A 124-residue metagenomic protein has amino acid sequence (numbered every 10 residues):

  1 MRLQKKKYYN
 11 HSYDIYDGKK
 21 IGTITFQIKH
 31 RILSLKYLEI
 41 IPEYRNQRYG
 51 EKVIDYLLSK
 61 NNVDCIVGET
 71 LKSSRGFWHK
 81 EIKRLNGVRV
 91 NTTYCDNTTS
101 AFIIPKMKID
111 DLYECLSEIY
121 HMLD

Functional and structural regions predicted by a protein language model:
M1-I32, K36, L123: Acetyl-CoA-dependent GNAT
R31-P42, E69: Conserved acetyl-CoA binding element of GNAT-fold acetyltransferases
I40, N46-S59: Conserved acetyl-CoA-binding loop-helix of GNAT-fold acetyltransferases
V53, S74-F77: Conserved short alpha-helix immediately C-terminal to the canonical SAM/SAH-binding motif I of Rossmann-like
K60-K72: Conserved GNAT acetyl-CoA-binding A-motif
E69, R84-D110: Conserved catalytic-core motifs of GNAT/GCN5-like acyltransferases
W78-I82: Conserved active-site tyrosine of GNAT-family acetyltransferases
C115-D124: Short, cationic low-complexity segments
